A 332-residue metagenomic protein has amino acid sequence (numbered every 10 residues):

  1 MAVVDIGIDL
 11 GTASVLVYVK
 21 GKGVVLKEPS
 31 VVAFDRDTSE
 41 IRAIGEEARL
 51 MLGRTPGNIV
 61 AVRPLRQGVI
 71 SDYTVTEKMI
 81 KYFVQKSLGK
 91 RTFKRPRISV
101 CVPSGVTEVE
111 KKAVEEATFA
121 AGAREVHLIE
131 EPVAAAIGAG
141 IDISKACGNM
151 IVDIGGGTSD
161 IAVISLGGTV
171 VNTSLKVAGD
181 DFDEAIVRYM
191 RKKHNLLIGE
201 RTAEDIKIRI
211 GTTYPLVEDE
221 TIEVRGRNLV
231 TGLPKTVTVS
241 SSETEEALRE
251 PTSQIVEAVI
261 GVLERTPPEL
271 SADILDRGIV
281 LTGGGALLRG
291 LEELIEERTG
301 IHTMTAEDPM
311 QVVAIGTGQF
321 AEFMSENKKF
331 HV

Functional and structural regions predicted by a protein language model:
M1-I154, A162-V280, A286-V332: Nucleotide/phosphate-binding catalytic cleft detector across ATP-hydrolyzing and phosphate-transferring enzymes
